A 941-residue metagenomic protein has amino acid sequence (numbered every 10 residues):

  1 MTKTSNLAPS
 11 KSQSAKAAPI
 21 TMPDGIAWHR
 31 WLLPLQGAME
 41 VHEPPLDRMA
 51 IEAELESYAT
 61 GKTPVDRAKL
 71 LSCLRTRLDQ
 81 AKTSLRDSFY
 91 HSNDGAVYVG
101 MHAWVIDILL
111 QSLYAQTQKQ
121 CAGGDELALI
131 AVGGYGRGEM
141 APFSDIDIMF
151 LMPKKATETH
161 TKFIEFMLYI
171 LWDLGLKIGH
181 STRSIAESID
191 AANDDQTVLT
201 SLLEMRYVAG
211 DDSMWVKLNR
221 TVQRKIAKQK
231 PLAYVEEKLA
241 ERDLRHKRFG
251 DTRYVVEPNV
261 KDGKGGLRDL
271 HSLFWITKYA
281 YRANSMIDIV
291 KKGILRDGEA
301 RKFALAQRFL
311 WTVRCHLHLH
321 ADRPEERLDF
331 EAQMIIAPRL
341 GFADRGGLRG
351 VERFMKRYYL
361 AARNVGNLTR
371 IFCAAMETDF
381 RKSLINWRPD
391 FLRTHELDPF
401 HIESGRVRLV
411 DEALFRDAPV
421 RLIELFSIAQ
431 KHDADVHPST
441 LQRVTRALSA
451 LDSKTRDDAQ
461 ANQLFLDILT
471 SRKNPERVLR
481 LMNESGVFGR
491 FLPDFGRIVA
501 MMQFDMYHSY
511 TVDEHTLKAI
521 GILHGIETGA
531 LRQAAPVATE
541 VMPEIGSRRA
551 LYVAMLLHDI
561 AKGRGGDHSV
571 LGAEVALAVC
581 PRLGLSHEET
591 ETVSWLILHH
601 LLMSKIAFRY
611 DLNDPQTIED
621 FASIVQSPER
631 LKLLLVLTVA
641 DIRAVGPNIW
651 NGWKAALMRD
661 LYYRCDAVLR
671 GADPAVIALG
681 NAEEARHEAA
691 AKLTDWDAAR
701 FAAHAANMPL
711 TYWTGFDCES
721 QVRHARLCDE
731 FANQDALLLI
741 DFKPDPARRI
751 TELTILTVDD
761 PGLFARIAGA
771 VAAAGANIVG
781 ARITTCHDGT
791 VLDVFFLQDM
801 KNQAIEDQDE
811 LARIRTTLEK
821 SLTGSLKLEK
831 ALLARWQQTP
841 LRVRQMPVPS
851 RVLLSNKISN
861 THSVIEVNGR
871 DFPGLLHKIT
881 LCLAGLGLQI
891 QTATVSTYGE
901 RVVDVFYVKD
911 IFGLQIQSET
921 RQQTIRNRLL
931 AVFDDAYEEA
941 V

Functional and structural regions predicted by a protein language model:
T2-V132, G138-M140, S144-H508, L577: Non-catalytic interface/linker regions that flank or bridge core catalytic/transmembrane domains
A103-T117, K518-L531, V771, L883-G885: A short, contiguous, amphipathic alpha-helix enriched in charged residues
Q116-A122, D173-K177, H320, H432-D435 (+9 more regions): Secondary-structure transition/capping motifs at alpha-helix termini and the adjoining loop/turn into the next element
R137-F163, K291, L305, F309-W311 (+3 more regions): Divalent metal-dependent catalytic cores for phosphoryl transfer on phosphate-bearing substrates
L176-H180, I189-A192, D452-N462, H524 (+7 more regions): Conserved catalytic alpha/beta cores of large enzymes that bind or transform nucleotide phosphates and polynucleotides
F309-L310, F342, L348-V407, R477 (+3 more regions): Regulatory modules associated with amino-acid/nitrogen control
D457-A554, G563-S569, E574-A578, E591 (+3 more regions): Long, K/E/R/D-enriched contiguous segments that form extended
